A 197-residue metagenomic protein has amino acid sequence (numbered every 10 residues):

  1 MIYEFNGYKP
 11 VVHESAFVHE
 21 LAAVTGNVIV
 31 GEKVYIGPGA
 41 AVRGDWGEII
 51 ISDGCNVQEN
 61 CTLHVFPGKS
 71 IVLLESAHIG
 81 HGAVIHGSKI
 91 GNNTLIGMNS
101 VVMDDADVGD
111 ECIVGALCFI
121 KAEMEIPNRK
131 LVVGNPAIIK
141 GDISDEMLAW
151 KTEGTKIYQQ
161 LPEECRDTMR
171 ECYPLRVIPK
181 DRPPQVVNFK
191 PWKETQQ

Functional and structural regions predicted by a protein language model:
M1-K33, G39-A41, P191-Q197: Extended, small-residue-rich solenoid/repeat segments and analogous flexible loops that form exposed scaffolds
M1-V11, D45, D53, E59-N60 (+4 more regions): Glycine-rich hexapeptide-repeat left-handed beta-helix
K33, G54, S76: ATP/adenylate-binding site constellation spanning eukaryotic-like Ser/Thr protein kinases, ABC-transporter
G37, Q58: Small cofactor-carrier domains centered on a conserved lysine used for covalent cofactor attachment
